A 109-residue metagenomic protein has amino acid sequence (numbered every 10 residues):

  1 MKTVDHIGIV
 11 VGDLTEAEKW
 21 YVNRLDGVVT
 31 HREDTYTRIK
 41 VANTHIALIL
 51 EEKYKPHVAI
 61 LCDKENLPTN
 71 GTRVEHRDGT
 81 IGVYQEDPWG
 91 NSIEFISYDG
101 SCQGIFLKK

Functional and structural regions predicted by a protein language model:
K2, G8-I46: Core segments of cupin and vicinal oxygen chelate
T3-V4, W89: Intrinsically disordered, low-complexity peptide-like regions
V4-D5, R73: Short, contiguous strand/loop micro-motifs
L14, K53, V58-K109: Vicinal oxygen chelate
I46-L48, E65-N66: Alpha-helix boundary/capping detector
